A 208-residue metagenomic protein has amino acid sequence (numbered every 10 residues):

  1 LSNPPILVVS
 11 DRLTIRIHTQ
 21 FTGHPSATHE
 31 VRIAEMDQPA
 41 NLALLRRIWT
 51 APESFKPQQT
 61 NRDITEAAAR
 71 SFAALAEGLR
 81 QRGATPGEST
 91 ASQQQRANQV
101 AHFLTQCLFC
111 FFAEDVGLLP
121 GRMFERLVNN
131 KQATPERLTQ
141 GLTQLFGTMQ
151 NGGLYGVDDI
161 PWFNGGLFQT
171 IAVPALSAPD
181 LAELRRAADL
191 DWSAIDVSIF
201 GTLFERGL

Functional and structural regions predicted by a protein language model:
L1-P25, L104: Nucleic-acid nuclease catalytic cores
S10-R12, I33, N41-L208: Preference for the N-terminal adenyl/adenosyl cofactor-binding alpha/beta module
Q20-P39: A short alpha->loop->secondary-structure connector
